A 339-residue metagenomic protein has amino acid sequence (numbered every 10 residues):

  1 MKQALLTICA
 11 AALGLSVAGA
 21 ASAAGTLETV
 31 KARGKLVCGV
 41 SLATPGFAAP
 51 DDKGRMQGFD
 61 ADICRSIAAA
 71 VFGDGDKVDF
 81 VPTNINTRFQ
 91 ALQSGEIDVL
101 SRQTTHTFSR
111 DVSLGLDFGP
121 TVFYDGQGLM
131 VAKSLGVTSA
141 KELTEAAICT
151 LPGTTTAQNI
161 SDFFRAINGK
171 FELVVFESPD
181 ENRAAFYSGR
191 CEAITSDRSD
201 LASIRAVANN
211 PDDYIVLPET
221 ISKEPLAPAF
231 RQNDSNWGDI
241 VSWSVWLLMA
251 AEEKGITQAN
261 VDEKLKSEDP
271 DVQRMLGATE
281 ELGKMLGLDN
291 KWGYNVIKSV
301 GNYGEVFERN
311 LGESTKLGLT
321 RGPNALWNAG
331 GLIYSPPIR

Functional and structural regions predicted by a protein language model:
T7-S16: Bacterial N-terminal signal peptides
A18-A20: N-terminal signal peptide c-region/cleavage motif recognized by signal peptidases
T29-S101, L286-K291, Y303, L326 (+1 more regions): Extracytoplasmic small-molecule ligand-binding "clamshell" domains of the periplasmic binding protein/Venus flytrap
K31-K35, A68-G73, Q93-I97, T105 (+7 more regions): Sec-exported extracytoplasmic/periplasmic mature domains
V37-G46, M56-V71, T105, D125-E181: Bilobed "Venus flytrap"/periplasmic-binding protein-like clamshell domains and structurally analogous long
D62-V71, S134-V137, K141, A146-A147 (+4 more regions): Extended ligand-binding regions for polar small-molecule ligands
R65, A69, G73, K77-E142 (+2 more regions): Acidic, polar ligand-binding/catalytic clefts
E280-R339: C-terminal functional modules
